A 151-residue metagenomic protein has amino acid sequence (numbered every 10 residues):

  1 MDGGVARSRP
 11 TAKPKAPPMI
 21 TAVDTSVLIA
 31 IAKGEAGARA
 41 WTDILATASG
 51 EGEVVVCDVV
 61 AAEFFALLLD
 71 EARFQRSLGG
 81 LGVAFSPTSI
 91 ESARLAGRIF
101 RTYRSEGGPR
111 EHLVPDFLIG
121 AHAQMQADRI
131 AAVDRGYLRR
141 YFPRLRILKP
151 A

Functional and structural regions predicted by a protein language model:
M1-V56, F65-S77, L148-A151: Short, well-structured N-terminal submotif of metal-dependent ribonuclease cores
D2-A16, A84-R129, V133: Active-site neighborhoods of divalent-metal-dependent phosphate/nucleic-acid chemistry enzymes
V27, V60, S92, L118-I119 (+1 more regions): Alpha-helix capping/helix-boundary segments
V59, L69-E91: Active-site-proximal, substrate-binding regions of enzyme catalytic domains and RNA-binding/basic surfaces
E63-F64, L95, R140-Y141: Phosphate- and divalent-cation-binding pockets in alpha/beta enzyme and binding domains that engage nucleotide-derived
L69, V133-G136: Short, polar loop motifs at secondary-structure junctions
L81, Y141-P143: Short, structured coil segments at secondary-structure junctions
S86-T88, I147-P150: Short acidic-hydrophobic, aromatic-tinged amphipathic segments that line or gate anion-handling sites
